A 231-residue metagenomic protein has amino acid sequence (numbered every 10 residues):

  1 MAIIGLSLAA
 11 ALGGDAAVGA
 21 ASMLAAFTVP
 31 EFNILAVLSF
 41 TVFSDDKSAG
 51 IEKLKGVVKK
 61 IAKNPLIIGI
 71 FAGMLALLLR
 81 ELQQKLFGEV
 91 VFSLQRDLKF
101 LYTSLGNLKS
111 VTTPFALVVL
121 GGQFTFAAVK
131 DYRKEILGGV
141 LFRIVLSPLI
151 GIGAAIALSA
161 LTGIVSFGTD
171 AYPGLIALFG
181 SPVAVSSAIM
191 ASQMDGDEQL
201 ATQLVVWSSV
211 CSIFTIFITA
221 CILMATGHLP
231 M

Functional and structural regions predicted by a protein language model:
M1-M231: Alpha-helical transmembrane segments of multi-pass small-molecule/ion transporters
